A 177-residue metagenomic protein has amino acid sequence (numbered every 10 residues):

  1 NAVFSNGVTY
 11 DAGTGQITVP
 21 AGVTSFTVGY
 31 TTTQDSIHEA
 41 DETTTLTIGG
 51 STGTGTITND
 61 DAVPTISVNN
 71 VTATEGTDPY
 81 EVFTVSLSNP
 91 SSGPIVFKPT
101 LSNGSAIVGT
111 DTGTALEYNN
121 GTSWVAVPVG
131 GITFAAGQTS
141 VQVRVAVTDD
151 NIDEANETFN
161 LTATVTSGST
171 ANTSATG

Functional and structural regions predicted by a protein language model:
N1-G177: Short boundary segments that mark the start of a structured unit
